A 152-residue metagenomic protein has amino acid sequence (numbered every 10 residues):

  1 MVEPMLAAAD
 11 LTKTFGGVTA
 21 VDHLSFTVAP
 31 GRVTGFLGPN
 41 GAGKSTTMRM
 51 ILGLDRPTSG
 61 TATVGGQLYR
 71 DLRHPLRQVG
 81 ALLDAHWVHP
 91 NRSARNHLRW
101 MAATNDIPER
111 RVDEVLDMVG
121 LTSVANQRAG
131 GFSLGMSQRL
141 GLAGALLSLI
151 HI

Functional and structural regions predicted by a protein language model:
P39-G43: Walker A (P-loop) phosphate-binding loop of ABC-type ATPase nucleotide-binding domains
L52: Helix-to-loop junction immediately C-terminal to a conserved catalytic motif
R56, G60-P75: Conserved ABC transporter NBD signature motif
R99, A103, E109-V124: Conserved ABC ATPase "signature" region
I150-I152: Conserved small/polar residues in nucleotide/adenosyl-binding loops
